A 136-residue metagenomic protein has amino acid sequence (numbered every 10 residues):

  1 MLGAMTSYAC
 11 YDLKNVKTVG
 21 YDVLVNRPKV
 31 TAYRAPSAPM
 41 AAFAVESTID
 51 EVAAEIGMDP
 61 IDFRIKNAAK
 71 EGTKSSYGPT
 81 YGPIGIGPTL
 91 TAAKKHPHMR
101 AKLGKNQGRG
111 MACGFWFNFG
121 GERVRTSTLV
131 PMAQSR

Functional and structural regions predicted by a protein language model:
M1-S47, F117-G121: Glycine-rich loop/linker segments at domain edges
M1-T6, R34-D62, N67, P88 (+2 more regions): Alpha-helical support elements that line or immediately flank enzyme active sites and cofactor-binding pockets
C10, P60-D62, G108-G110: Beta-sheet entry/capping signal
Y21, G57, H98-K102: Residue-level signal for secondary-structure boundary elements
P28-A35, G72-S76, R136: Glycine- and acidic
N67-Q134: Helix-loop-helix junctions that connect adjacent transmembrane helices in secondary transporters/permeases, recognized
